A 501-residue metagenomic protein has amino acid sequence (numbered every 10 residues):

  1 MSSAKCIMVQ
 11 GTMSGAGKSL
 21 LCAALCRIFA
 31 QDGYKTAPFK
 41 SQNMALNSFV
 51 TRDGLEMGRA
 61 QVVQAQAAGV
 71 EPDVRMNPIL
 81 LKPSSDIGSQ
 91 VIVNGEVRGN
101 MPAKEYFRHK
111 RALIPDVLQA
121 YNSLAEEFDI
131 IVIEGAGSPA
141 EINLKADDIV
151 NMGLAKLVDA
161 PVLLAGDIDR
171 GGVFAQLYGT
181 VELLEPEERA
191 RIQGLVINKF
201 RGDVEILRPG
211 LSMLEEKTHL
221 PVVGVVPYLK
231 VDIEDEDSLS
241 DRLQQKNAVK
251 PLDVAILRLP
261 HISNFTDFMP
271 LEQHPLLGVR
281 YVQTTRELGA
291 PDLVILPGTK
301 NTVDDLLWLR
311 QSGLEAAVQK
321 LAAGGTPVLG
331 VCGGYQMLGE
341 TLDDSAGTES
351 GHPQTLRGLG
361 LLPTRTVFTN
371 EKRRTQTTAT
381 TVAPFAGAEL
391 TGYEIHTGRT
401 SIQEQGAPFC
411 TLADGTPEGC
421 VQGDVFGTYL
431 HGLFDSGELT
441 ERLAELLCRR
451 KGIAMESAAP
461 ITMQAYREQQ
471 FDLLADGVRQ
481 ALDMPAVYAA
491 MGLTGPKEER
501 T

Functional and structural regions predicted by a protein language model:
M1-A322, P327, D344, N370-E371 (+1 more regions): Flexible phosphate-sensing "switch/lid" loops adjacent to ATP/NTP-binding sites across phosphate-transfer
C332: Catalytic nucleophile serine of serine hydrolases, specifically the conserved "nucleophile elbow" pentapeptide
G339-G347: Extracellular/periplasmic helix-exit of transmembrane alpha-helices
T348-T375: Conserved P-loop NTPase catalytic core
